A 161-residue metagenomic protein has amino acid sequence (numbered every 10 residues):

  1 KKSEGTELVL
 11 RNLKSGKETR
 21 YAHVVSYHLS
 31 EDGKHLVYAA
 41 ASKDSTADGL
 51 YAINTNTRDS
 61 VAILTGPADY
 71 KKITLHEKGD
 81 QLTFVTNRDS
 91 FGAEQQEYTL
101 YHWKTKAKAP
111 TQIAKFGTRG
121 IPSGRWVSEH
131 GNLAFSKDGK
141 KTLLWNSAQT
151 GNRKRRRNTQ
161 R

Functional and structural regions predicted by a protein language model:
K1, Y27-V37, I73-L82, V127-S128 (+1 more regions): Blade-terminus and WD-like Trp-Asp/Gly-His loop motifs, strongest in beta-propeller folds
K1-E7, E18-A22, A39-L50, L64-Y70 (+2 more regions): A flexible loop/linker signature enriched in serine peptidases of the S9 family
N12-G16, N54-R58, K104-K108: Short loop/turn segments that connect beta-strands within beta-propeller blades
N12-K17, E31, A40: Generic hydrophobic/packing signal
Y51, T55, H76-K78: Hydrophobic, small-residue-rich alpha-helical packing segments that form membrane-like cores
